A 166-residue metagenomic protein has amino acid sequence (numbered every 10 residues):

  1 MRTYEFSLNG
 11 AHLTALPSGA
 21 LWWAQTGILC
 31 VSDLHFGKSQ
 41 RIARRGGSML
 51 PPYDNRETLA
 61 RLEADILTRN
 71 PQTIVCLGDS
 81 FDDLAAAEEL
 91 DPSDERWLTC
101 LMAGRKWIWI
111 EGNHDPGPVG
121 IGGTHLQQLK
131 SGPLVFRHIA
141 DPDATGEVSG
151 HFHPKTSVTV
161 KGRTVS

Functional and structural regions predicted by a protein language model:
R2-N9, L16, K155-S166: Binuclear metal-dependent phosphoesterase catalytic core
N9-A20, E57-T58, Q128-P142: Short, motif-level signal for alpha-helix interfacial/capping segments enriched in acidic residues and aromatics/proline
H12, G27-L29: Short, mixed charged/polar active-site loops that provide acid/base catalysis or chelate metal/phosphate cofactors
W23-Q25: Active-site beta-strand termini and strand-to-loop segments that position acidic
G27, T73, T145-E147: Hydrophobic/aromatic side chains embedded in well-ordered alpha-helices
L29-V31, G37-P133: Core catalytic region of metal-dependent phosphoesterases/phosphodiesterases, especially metallo-beta-lactamase-like
L34-H35, F81, A140, H153: Anionic group-transfer/hydrolysis microenvironments
T124-S166: Conserved beta-sheet core of the metallophosphoesterase superfamily
